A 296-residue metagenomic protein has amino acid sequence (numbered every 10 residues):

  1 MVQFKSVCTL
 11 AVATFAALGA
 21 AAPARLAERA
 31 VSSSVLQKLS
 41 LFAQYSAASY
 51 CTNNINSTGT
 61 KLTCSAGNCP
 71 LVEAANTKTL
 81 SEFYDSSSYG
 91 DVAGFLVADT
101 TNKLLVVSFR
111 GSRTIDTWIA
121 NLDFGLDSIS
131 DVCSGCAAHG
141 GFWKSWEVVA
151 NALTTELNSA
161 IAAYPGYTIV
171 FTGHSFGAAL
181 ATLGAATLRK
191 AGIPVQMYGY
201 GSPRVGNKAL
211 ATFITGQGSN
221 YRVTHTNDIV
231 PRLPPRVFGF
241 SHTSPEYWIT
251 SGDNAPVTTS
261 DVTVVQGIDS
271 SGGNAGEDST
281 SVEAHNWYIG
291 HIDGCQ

Functional and structural regions predicted by a protein language model:
M1-L26: Fungal secretory targeting signals
T9, A22-V31, K103, N151-T168 (+1 more regions): Serine hydrolase/lipase
A17-I115: Flexible, membrane-associating and regulatory peripheral segments of lipid-active enzymes
C51, C64, C69, C133-C136 (+2 more regions): Disulfide-bonded cysteines in secreted/extracellular proteins and peptides
L71-T172, R189-A191, V195, Q217-S219: A conserved cap/lid and substrate-binding interface adjacent to the catalytic center of lipid-processing enzymes
G111, S175, G201-P203: Residue-level signal for short, function-critical loop segments
I115, A181, G206-K208: Short, well-ordered alpha-helical microsegments
G173-G177, A181: Gly/Ala-rich beta-loop-alpha elbow adjacent to hydrolase catalytic centers
